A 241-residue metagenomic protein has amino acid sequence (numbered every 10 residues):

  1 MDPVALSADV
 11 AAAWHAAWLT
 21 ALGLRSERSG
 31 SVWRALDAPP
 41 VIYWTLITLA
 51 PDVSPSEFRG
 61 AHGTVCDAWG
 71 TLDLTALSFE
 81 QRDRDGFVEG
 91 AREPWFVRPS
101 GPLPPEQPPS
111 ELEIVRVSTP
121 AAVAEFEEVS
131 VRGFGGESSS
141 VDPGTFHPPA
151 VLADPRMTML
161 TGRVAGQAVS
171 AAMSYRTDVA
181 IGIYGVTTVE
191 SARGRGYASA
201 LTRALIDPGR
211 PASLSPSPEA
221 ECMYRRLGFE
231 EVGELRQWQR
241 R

Functional and structural regions predicted by a protein language model:
M1-H62, T71, S139-G144, A150-D154: N-terminal charged segments
T48-A121, L214, L235-R240: Acyl-donor-binding surface of acyltransferase catalytic domains
A50, V189, S217: Residue-level recognition of the GNAT/N-acetyltransferase active site
P55, G185-D207, R226: Conserved acetyl-CoA-binding loop-helix of GNAT-fold acetyltransferases
L74, Y224, F229: Conserved active-site tyrosine of GNAT-family acetyltransferases
P120-R132: A short, well-structured alpha-helix characteristic of acyl/acetyltransferase catalytic modules
S140-V189: A conserved beta-strand-loop-helix scaffold within acyl/acetyltransferase catalytic domains
T202, P218-C222: Short glycine/proline-centered loop/turn elements that form peptide/ligand docking sites
